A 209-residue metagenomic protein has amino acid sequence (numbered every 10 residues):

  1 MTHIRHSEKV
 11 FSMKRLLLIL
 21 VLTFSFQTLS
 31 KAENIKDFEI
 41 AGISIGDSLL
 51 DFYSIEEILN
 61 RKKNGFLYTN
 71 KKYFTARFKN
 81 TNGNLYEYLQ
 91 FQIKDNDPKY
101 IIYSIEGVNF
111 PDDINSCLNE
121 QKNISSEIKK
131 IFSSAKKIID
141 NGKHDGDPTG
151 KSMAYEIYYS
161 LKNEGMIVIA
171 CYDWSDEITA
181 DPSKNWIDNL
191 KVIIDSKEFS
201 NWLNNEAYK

Functional and structural regions predicted by a protein language model:
T2, S12-L16: Positively charged n-region of N-terminal signal peptides that target proteins for export
H3-H6, Q27: Low-complexity, intrinsically disordered or signal/transmembrane-proximal segments
E8-V10: Acidic, Ala/Val/Gly-enriched low-complexity intrinsically disordered segments
S12, E33-Y73, S104-K209: Non-cytosolic coordination micro-motifs
L16-T28: Sec-dependent N-terminal signal peptides
V21, I35, D97-Y100: Sequence-level motif detector for i,i+2 pairs with an aromatic at +2
T75-I101: Compositionally biased P/S/T/G-rich terminal and signal peptide-adjacent segments that lie outside catalytic cores
